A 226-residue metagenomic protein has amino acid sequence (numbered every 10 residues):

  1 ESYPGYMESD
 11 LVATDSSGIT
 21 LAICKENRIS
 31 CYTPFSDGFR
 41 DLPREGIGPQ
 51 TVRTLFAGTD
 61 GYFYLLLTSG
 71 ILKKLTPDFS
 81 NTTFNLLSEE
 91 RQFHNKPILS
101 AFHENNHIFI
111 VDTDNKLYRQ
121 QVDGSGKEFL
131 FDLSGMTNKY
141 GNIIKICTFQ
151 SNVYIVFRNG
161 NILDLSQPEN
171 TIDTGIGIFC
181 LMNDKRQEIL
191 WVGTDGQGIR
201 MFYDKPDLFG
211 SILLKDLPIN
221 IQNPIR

Functional and structural regions predicted by a protein language model:
E1-R226: Carboxylate-rich, polar loop motifs that coordinate divalent cations or form catalytic acidic clusters
